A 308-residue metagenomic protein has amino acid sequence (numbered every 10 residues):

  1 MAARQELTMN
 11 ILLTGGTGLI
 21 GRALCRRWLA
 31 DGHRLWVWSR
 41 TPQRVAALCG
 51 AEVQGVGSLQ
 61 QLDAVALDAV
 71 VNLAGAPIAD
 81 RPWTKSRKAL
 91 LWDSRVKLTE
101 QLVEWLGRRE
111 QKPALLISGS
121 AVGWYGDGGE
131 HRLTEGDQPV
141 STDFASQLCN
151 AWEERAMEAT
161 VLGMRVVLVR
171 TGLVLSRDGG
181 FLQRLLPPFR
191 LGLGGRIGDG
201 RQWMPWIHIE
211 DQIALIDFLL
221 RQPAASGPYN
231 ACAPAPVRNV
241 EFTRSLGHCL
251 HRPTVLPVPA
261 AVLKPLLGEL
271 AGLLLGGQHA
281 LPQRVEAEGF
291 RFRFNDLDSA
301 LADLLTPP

Functional and structural regions predicted by a protein language model:
I11-D31: N-terminal Rossmann NAD(P)H-binding glycine-rich loop of SDR-like oxidoreductase domains
R44, C49-Q101: NAD(P)H-binding glycine-rich loop region in Rossmannoid oxidoreductase-like domains and their noncatalytic homologs
E100-T142: Conserved Rossmann-fold NAD(P)-dependent oxidoreductase catalytic core, especially the SDR/UDP-sugar
S141-V166: Active-site Tyr-X1-5-Lys
N150, L162-M164, L175-R184, L219-Y229: Glycine/proline-rich active-site loop of Rossmann-fold NAD(P)-dependent oxidoreductases
L186-G194, Q202-V237: Alpha-helical substrate-binding/gating segment
L219-E269, A302, P307-P308: Mid/C-terminal beta-alpha module of Rossmann-like enzyme folds, strongest in SDR-family dehydrogenases/epimerases
G272-P308: C-terminal amphipathic/interface module of NAD(P)-dependent oxidoreductases and related NAD-binding regulators
